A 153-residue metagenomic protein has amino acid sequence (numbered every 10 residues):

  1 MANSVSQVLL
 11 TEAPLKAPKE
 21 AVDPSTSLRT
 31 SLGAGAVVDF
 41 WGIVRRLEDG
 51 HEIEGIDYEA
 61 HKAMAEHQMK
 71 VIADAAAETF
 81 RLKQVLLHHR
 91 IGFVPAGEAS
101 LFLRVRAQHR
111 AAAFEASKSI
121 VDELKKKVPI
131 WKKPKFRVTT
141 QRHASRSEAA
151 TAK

Functional and structural regions predicted by a protein language model:
M1-A99, R106-H143, A152-K153: N-terminal, polar/charged subdomain of small-to-medium soluble alpha/beta proteins
S147-A149: N-terminal polybasic/positive-inside topogenic patches
